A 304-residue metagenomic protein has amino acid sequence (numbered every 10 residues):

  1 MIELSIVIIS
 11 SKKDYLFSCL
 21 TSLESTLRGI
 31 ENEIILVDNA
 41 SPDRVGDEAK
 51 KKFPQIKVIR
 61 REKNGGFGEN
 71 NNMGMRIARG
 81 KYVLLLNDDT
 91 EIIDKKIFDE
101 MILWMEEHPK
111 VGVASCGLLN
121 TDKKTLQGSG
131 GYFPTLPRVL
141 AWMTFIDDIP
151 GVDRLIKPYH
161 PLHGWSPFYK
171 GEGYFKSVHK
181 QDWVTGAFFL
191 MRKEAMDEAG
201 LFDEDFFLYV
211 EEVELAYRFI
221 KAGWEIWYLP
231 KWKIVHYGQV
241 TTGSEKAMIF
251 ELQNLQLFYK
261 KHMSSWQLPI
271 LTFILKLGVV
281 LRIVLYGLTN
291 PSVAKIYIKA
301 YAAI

Functional and structural regions predicted by a protein language model:
K12-L27: Short, well-formed alpha-helical segments that are part of the catalytic scaffolds of diverse glycosyltransferases
S22, D38-D47, K63, E91: A conserved acidic beta->alpha catalytic loop
R61-A78, E100: Glycine-rich, basic loop-to-helix element that forms the pyrophosphate-binding segment of sugar-nucleotide handling
V83: Short aromatic/hydrophobic "clamp" motif used to bind/position activated sugar donors
D94-S129: Conserved donor NDP-sugar-binding/catalytic core segment of glycosyltransferases
L119, A216-V293: Active-site-adjacent helix/loop segment of glycosyltransferases that harbors family-specific signature motifs
P134-Q181: Short, flexible, basic/aromatic active-site loop/helix in glycosyltransferases
G173-K233: A short, conserved alpha-helix in the catalytic core of glycosyltransferases
